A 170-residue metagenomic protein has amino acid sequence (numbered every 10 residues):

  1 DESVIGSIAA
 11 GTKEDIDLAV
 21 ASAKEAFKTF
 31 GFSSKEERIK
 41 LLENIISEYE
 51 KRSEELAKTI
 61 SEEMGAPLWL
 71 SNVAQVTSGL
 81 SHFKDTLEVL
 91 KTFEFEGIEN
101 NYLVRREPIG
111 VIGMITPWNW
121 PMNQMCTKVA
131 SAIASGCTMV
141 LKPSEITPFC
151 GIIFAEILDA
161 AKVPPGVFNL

Functional and structural regions predicted by a protein language model:
D1-S7: N-terminal glycine-rich, Lys/His-bearing helix-loop that initiates the first secondary-structure elements of many
E2, R38, I60, F83 (+2 more regions): Residue-level signal for inorganic ion chemistry
A9-E14: A short acidic/small-residue loop/turn micro-motif
D17-T29, E55-E63, L90: Glycine-rich phosphate-binding segment of PLP-dependent enzymes
A21, E43-E54, A66-T92: Long amphipathic alpha-helix in the N-terminal Rossmann-like dinucleotide-binding domain of NAD(P)-dependent
K28, K40-E43: Amphipathic alpha-helical assembly segments that mediate oligomerization or membrane-associated assembly across
T59-W69, A74, G97-N101: Short linear capping/connector segments at secondary-structure termini
F95-L170: Rossmann-like NAD(P) dinucleotide-binding subdomain of oxidoreductase/dehydrogenase enzymes
